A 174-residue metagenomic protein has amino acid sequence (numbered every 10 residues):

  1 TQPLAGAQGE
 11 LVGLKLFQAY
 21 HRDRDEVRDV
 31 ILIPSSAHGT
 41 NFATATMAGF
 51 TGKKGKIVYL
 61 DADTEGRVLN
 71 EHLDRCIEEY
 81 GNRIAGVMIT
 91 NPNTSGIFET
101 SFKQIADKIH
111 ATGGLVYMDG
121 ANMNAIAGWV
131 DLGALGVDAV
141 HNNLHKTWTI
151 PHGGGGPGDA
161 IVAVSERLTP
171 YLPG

Functional and structural regions predicted by a protein language model:
Q2-G6: Phosphate-binding active sites in nucleotide-utilizing proteins
Q8-G174: Conserved PLP-enzyme active-site core in the AAT-like
